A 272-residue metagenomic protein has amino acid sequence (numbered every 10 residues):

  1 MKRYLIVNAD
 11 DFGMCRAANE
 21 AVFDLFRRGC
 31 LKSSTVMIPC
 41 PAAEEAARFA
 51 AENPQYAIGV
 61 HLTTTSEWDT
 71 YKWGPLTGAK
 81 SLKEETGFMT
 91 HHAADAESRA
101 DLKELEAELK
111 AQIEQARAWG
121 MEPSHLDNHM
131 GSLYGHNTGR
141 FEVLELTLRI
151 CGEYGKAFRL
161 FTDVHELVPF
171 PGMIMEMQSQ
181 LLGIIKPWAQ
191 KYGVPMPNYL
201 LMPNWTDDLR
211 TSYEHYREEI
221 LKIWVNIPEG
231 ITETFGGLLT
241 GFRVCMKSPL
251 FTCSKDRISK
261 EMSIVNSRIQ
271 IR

Functional and structural regions predicted by a protein language model:
M1-I6, A17-S33, M37-Y56, Y71-H92 (+3 more regions): Terminal accessory/targeting
A9-F12: DG-centered beta-turn motif at the end of beta-strands
I58-T63: N-terminal low-complexity, intrinsically disordered segments
W68: Conserved alpha-helical segments that form or flank metal/cofactor-binding pockets of metalloenzymes
S132, H136: Active-site-proximal segments of metal-dependent phosphoesterases and phosphodiesterases across multiple
